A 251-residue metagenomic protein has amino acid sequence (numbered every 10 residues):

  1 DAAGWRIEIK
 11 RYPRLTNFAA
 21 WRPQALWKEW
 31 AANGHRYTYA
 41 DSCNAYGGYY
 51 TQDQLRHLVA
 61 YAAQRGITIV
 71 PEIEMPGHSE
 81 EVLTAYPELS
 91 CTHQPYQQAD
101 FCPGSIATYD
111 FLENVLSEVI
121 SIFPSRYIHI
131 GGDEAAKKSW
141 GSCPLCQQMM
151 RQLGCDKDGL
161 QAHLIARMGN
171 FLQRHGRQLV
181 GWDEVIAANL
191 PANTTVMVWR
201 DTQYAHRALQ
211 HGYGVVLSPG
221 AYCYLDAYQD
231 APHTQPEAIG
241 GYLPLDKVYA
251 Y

Functional and structural regions predicted by a protein language model:
D1-R177: Substrate-binding cleft of carbohydrate-active enzyme catalytic domains
H57, G66, Y109-Y127, E134 (+1 more regions): Substrate-binding groove of N-acetylhexosamine-processing glycoside hydrolases
